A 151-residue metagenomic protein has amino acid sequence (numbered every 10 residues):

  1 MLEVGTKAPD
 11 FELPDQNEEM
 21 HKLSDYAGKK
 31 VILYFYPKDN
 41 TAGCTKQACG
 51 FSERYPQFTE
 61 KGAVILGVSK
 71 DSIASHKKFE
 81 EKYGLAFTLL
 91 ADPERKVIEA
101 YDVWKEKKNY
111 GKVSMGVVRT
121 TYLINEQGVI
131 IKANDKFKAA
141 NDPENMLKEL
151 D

Functional and structural regions predicted by a protein language model:
M1-D151: Chalcogenol-based redox active-site neighborhoods
